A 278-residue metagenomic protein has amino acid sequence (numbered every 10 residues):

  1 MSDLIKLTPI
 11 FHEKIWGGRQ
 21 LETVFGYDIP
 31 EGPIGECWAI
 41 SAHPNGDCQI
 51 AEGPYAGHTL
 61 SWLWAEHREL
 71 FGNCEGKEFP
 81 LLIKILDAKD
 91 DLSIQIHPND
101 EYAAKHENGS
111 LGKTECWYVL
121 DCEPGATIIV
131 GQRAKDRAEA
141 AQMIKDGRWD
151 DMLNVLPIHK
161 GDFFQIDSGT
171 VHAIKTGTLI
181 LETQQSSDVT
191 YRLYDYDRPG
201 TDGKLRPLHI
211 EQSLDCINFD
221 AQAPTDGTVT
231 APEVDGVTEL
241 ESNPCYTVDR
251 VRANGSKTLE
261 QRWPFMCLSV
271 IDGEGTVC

Functional and structural regions predicted by a protein language model:
M1-K135, D195-A223, V248: Transition-metal
I83-K84, L92, G109, E115-Y118 (+4 more regions): His/acidic/aromatic-lined binding-pocket segments of jelly-roll/cupin-type domains and related regulatory beta-sandwich
I94, P157-T176, T183-Q185: Conserved metal-binding segment of the jelly-roll/cupin
N99, D167-G169, G177, A253-S256 (+2 more regions): Tight coil/turn sites that cap or link beta-strands
A103-A104, V171-T176, L181-Q184, R250 (+2 more regions): Short beta-strand His + acidic residue motifs that chelate non-heme Fe in jelly-roll/DSBH and cupin folds
E115-C116, A173-R198: A short hydrophobic beta-strand segment most commonly corresponding to one strand of the jelly-roll/cupin
G125-H159, Q261-W263, C267-C278: A short beta-strand-loop-beta hairpin characteristic of the jelly-roll/cupin
Y191-F265: C-terminal amphipathic alpha-helical segment
